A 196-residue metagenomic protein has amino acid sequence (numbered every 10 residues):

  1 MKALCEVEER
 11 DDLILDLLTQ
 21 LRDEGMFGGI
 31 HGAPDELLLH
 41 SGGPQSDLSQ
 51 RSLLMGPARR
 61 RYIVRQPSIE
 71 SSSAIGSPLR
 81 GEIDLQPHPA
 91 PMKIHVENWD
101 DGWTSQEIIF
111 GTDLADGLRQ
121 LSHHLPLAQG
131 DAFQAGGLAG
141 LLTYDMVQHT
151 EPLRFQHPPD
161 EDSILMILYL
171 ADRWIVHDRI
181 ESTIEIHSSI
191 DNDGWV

Functional and structural regions predicted by a protein language model:
M1-V196: Signature of the chorismate-utilizing enzyme
